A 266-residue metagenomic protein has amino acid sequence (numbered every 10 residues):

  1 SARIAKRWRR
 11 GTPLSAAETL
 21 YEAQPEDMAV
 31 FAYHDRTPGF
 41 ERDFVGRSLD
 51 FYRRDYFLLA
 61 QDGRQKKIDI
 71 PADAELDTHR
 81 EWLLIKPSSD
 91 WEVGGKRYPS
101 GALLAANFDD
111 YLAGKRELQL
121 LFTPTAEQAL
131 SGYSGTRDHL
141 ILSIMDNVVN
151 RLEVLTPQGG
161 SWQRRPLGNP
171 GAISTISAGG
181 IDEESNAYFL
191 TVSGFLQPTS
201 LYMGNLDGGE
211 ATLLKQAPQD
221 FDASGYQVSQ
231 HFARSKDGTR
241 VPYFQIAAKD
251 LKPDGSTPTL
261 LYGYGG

Functional and structural regions predicted by a protein language model:
S1-S15: Hydrophobic, small-residue-rich alpha-helical packing segments that form membrane-like cores
R3, E18-Y21, A29-S48, Y52-S88 (+6 more regions): Non-catalytic accessory segments flanking enzyme active sites
R9-P13, N107-L112, T156-G159, L206-G208: Short loop/turn segments immediately following beta-strands, especially the blade-tip and inter-blade linker loops
R97-S100: Short coil-to-beta strand junction motifs in C2/discoidin
A106, D110-Q128: C-terminal, non-catalytic "cap/extension" segments appended to globular domains
F195, T257, Y264-G266: Active-site glycine-rich loops that stabilize anionic/oxyanionic intermediates across multiple enzyme folds
I246, G263-Y264: Active-site-proximal beta-strand/loop segments in catalytic clefts of secreted hydrolases
